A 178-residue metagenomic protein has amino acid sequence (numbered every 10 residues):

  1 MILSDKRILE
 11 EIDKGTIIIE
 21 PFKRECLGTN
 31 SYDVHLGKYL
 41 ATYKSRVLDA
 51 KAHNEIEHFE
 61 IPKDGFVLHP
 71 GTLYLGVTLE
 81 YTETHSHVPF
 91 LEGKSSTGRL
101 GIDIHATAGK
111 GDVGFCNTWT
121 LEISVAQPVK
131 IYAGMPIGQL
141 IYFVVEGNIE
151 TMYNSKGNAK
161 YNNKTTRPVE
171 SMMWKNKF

Functional and structural regions predicted by a protein language model:
M1-F178: DUTPase catalytic domain/fold
